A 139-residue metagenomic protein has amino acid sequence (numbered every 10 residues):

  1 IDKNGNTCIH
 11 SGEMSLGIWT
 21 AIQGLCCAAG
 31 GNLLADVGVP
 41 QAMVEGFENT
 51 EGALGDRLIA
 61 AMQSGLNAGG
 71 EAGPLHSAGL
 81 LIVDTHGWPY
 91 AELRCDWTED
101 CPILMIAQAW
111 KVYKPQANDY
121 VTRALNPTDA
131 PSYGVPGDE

Functional and structural regions predicted by a protein language model:
I1-E139: N-terminal nucleophile
